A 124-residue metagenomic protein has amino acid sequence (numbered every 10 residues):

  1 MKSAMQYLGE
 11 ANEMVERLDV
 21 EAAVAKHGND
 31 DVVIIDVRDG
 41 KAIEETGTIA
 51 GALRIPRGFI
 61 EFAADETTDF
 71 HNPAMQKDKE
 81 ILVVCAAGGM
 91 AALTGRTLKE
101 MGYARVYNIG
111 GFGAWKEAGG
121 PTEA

Functional and structural regions predicted by a protein language model:
M1-V32, G40-E80, G89-A124: Rhodanese-like catalytic fold shared by cysteine-dependent sulfurtransferases and DSP/PTP-type phosphatases
I35: Active-site flanking residues adjacent to catalytic metal/cofactor-binding acidic residues
V84: Short, surface-exposed ligand- or partner-binding patches at beta-edge/loop junctions that are enriched in aromatics
